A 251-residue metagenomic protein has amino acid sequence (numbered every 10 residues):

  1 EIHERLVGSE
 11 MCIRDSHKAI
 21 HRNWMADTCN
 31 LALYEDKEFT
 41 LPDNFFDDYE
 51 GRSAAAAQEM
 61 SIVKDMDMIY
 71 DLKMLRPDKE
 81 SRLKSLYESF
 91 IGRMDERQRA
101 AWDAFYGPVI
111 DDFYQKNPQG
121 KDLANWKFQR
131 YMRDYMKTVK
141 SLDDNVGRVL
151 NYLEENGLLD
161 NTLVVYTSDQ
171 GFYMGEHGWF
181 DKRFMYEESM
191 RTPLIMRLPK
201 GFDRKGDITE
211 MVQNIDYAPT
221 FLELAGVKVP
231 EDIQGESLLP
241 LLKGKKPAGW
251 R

Functional and structural regions predicted by a protein language model:
E1-I13: Single conserved hydrophobic/aromatic residue that forms the stacking wall/gate of nucleotide- or nucleobase-binding
R5-L6, L224, L241: Conserved catalytic core of Hanks-type protein kinase domains
H17-V212, L224-V227, E231-D232: Active-site-proximal cap/lid insertion segments
E154, K243-R251: Basic phosphate/pyrophosphate-binding loop/patch that engages nucleotide-derived ligands
R191-L194, P219, R251: Small-molecule pocket liners
N214, A218: Zinc-coordinating Cys/His ligand positions in small cysteine/histidine-rich zinc-finger domains
V229, I233, P247-W250: Glycine/proline-rich active-site loop of Rossmann-fold NAD(P)-dependent oxidoreductases
